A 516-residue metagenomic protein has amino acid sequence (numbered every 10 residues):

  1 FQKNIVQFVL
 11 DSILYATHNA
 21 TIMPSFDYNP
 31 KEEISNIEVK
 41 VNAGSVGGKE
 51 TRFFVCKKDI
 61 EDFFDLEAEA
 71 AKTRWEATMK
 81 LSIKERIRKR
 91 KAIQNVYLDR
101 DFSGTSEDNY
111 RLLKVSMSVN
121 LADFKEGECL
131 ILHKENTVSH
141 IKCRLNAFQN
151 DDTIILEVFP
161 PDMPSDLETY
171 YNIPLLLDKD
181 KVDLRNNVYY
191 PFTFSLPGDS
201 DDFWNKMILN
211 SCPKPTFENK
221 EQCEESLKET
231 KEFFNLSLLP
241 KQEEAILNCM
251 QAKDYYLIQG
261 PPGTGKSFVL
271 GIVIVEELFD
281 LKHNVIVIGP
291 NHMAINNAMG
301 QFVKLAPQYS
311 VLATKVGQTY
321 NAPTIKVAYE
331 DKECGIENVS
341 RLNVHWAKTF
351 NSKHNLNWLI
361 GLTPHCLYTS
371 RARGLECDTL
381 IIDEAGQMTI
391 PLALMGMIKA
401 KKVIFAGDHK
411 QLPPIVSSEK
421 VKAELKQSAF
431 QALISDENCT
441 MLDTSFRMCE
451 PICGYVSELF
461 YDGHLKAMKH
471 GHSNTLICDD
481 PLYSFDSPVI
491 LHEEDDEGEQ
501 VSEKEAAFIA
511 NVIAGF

Functional and structural regions predicted by a protein language model:
F1-V55, I60-E61, E107, L112 (+3 more regions): Pre-ATPase regulatory/linker segments immediately N-terminal to the P-loop/RecA-like helicase/translocase core
I22-F26, T230, V275, L281-L380 (+2 more regions): Conserved P-loop NTPase motor core of helicases/translocases
A122-F124, L238-K241, K266, L270 (+1 more regions): Phosphate/oxyanion-binding active-site loops and adjacent basic polyanion-contact surfaces
L177, L238, V287, A294 (+1 more regions): Conserved SAM-binding loop
F234-D254, V269, L362, V501: N-terminal pre-P-loop "Q-motif" helix
K253-V273: Walker A/P-loop
Q259, I288, D443: Residues at the beta-strand->loop junction immediately N-terminal to the Walker
D280-H283, N291, H365-F516: Conserved helicase motor core of SF1/SF2 NTP-dependent helicases
